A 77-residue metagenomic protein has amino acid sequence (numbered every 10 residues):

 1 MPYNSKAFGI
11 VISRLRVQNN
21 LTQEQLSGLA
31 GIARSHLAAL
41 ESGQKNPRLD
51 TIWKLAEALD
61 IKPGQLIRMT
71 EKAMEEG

Functional and structural regions predicted by a protein language model:
P2, E57, Q65-G77: Short, charged recognition helix plus adjacent turn of helix-turn-helix-like nucleic-acid-binding domains
I10-L29, K54: Short basic helix-loop element that most often maps to the first helix and adjoining turn of HTH DNA-binding modules
I12, L26, L37-L40, L66: Conserved hydrophobic/aromatic packing and binding residues within compact polymer-binding modules
R14-Q18, I32, A58-I61, K72: Conserved amphipathic alpha-helical interaction elements at protein-protein interfaces in regulatory, energy-coupling
G31-K45: Recognition helix of helix-turn-helix/homeodomain-like DNA-binding domains that insert into the DNA major groove
Q44-A56: Short, basic-rich loop-to-helix N-cap that marks the start of a DNA-contacting helix
